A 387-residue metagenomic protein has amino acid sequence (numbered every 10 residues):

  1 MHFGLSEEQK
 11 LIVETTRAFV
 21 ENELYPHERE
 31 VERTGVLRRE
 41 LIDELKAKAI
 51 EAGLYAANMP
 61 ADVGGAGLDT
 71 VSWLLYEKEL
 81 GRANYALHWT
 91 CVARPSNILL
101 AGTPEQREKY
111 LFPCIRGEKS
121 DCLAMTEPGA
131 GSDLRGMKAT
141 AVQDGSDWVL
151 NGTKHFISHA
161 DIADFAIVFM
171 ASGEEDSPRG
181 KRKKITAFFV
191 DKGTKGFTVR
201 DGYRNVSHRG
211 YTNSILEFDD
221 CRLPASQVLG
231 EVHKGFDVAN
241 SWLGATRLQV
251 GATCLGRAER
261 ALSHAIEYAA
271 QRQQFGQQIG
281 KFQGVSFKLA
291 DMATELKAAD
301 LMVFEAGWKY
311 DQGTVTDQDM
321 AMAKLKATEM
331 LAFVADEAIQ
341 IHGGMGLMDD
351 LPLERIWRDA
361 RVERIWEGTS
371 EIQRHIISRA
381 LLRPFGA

Functional and structural regions predicted by a protein language model:
M1-H88, A101-Q106, P113-E118, G131-L134 (+4 more regions): Alpha-helical interface subdomain recognition
D62-G64, P128-A130, S146, K154-F156 (+2 more regions): Short beta-turn/strand-loop junction motif enriched in small, turn-promoting residues
W89, C114, G129-S132, F156-H159 (+2 more regions): Short Gly/Pro-enriched turn/cap motifs at secondary-structure boundaries
A93-G102: Helix-loop "lid/cap" segments that line or gate small-molecule binding pockets
G117-M125, F169: A short, Trp-centered hydrophobic/proline-enriched beta-strand micro-motif
G136, G193-R222: Flexible, small-/acidic-enriched active-site or ligand-binding loops
K138-T140: Short, surface-exposed charged micro-motifs
N151-V199: A short core secondary-structure module
